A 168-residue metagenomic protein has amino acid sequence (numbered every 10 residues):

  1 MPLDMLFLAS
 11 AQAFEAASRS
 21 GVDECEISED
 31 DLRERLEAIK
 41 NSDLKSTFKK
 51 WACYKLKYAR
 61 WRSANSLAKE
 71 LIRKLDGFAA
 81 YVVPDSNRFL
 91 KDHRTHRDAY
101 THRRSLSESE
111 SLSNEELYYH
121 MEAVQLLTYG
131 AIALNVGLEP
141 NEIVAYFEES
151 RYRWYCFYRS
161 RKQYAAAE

Functional and structural regions predicted by a protein language model:
M1-E168: Amphipathic, oligomerization/interface secondary-structure segments
